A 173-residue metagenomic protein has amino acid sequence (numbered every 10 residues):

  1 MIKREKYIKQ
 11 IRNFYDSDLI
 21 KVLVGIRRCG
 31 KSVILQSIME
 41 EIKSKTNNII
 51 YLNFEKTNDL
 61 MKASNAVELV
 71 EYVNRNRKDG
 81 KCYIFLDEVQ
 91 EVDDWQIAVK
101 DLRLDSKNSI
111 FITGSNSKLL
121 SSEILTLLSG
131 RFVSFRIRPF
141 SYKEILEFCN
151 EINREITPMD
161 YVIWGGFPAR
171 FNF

Functional and structural regions predicted by a protein language model:
M1-F173: Phosphate-binding site recognition
